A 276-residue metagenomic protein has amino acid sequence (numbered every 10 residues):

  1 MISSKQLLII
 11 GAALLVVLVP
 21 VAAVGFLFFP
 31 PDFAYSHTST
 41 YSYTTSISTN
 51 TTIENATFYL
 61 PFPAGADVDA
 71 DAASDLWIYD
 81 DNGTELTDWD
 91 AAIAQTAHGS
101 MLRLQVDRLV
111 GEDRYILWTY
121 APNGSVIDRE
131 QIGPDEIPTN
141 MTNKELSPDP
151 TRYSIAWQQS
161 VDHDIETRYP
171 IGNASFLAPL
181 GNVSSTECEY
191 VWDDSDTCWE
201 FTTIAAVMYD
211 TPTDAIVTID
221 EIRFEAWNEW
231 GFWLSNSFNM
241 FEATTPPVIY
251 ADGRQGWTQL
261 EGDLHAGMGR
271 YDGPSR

Functional and structural regions predicted by a protein language model:
M1-V21: N-terminal Sec-pathway targeting helices
L18-R152, A156, S160-S184: Beta-strand-rich, non-transmembrane domain signature
E112-R276: Acidic low-complexity segments
